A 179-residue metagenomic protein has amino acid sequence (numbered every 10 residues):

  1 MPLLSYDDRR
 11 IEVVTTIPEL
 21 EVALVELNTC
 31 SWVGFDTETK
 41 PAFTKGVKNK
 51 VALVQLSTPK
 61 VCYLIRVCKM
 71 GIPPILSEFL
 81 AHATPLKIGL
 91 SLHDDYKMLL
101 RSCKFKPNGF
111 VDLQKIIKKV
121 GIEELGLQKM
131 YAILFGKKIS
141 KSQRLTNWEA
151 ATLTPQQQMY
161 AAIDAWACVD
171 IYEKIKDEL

Functional and structural regions predicted by a protein language model:
M1-V33, S102, L113, W166 (+1 more regions): N-terminal accessory regions of nucleic-acid-interacting proteins
W32-K45: Short acidic, Gly/Ser-rich segments with clustered Asp/Glu that frequently serve as metal-coordination loops in enzyme
T39-P41, K69, K115: Short, glycine/acidic-enriched loop or turn micro-motifs at the edges of active sites
A42-F43, D95-S102: Short active-site loop/helix that positions an aromatic residue
F43-K60: A short alpha/beta connector and helix-capping loop motif
H82-K87: Short active-site oxyanion
V111-I133, Q157: Short alpha-helix plus adjacent loop in nuclease-associated cores
A132-L179: Acidic, Mg2+-coordinating catalytic module of metal-dependent nucleases/exonucleases that use a two-metal-ion mechanism
